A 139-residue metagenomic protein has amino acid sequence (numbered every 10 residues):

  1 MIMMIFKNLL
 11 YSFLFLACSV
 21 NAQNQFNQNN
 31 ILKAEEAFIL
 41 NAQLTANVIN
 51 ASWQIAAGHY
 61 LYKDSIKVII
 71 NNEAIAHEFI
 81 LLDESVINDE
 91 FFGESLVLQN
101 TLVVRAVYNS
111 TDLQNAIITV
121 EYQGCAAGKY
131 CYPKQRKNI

Functional and structural regions predicted by a protein language model:
M1-M3: Short, Lys/Arg-enriched N-terminal segments with co-localized hydrophobic residues within the first ~10-30 amino acids
I5-A17: Sec-dependent N-terminal signal peptides
V20-I139: Structural recognition of alpha-helix starts/caps
